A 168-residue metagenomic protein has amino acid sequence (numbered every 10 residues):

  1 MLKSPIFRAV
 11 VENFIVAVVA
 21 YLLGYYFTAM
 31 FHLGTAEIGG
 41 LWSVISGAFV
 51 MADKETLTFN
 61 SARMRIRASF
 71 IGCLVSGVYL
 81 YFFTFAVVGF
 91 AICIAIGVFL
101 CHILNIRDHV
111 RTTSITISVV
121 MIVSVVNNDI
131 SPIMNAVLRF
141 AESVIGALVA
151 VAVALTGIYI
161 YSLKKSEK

Functional and structural regions predicted by a protein language model:
M1-I117, I122-K168: Alpha-helical transmembrane segments and their membrane-interface boundaries that form or gate the permeation pathway
